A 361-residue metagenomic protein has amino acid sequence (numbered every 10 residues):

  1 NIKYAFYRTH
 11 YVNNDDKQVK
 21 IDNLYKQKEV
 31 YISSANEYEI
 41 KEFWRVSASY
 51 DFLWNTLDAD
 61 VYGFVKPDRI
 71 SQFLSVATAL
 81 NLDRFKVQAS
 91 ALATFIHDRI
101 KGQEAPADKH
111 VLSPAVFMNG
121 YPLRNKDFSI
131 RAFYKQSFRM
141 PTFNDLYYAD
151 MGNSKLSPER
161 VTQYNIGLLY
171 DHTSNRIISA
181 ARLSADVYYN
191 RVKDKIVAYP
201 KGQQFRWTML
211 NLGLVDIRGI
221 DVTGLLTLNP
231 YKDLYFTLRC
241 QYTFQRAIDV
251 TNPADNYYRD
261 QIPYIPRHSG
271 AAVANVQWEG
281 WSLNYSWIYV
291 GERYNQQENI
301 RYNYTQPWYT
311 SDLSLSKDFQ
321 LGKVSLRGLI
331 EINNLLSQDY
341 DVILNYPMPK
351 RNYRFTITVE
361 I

Functional and structural regions predicted by a protein language model:
N1, E42-V46, D83-V87, K126-I130 (+7 more regions): Outer-envelope beta-barrel architecture signal
N1-V111, R124, A181-V187, G219-G224 (+1 more regions): Face-selective signature of the C-terminal outer-membrane beta-barrel domain
I2-H10, F52-D58, L80-R84, A93-R99 (+11 more regions): Transmembrane beta-strands of outer-membrane beta-barrel pores
I2-N13, Y121-L123, S129-F133, P158-R218 (+1 more regions): Membrane-embedded beta-barrel scaffold of Gram-negative outer-membrane proteins
V19-K28, G63-S71, E104-V111, G152-R160 (+4 more regions): Replace "Gram-negative outer membrane beta-barrel proteins" with "bacterial and organellar outer membrane beta-barrel
E42, V46, R84, R182-R191 (+2 more regions): Gram-negative outer-membrane beta-barrel transporters
F117, N165-L169, T223, P349-I361: Outer-membrane beta-barrel "beta-signal"
K193-D194, F236, Y289-Q296, Q306 (+1 more regions): C-terminal beta-signal and adjacent terminal beta-strands/loops of Gram-negative outer-membrane beta-barrel proteins
